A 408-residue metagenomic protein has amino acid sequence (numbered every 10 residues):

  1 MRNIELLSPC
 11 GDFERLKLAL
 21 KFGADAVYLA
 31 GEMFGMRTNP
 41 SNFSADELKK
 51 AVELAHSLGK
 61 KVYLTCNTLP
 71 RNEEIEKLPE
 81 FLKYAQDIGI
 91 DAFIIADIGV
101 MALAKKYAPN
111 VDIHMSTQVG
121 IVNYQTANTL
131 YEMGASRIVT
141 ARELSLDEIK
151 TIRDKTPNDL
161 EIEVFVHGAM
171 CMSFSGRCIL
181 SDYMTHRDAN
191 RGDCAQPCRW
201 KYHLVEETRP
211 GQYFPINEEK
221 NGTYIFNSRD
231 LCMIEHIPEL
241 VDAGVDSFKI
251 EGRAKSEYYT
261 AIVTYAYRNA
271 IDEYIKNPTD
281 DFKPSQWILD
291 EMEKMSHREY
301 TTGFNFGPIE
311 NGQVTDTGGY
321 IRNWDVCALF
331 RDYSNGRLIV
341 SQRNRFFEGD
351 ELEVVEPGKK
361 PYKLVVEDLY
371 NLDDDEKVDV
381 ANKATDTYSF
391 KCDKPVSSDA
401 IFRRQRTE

Functional and structural regions predicted by a protein language model:
M1-K21, A26-M33, L58-T68, N72-P79 (+5 more regions): Surface-exposed amphipathic alpha-helical tracts and adjacent flexible/coil segments at the periphery of soluble enzymes
D12-R15, M33-Y124: Active-site beta->alpha loop and helix N-cap motifs at the rims of alpha/beta catalytic domains
